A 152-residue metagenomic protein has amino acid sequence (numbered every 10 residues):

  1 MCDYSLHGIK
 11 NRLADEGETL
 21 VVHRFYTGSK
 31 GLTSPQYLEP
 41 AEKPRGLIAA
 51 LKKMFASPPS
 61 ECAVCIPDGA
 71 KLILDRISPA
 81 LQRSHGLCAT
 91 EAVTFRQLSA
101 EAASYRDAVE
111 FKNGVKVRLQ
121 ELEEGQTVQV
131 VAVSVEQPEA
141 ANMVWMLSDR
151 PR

Functional and structural regions predicted by a protein language model:
M1-R152: Histidine-/acidic-rich catalytic cores in large beta-rich domains
